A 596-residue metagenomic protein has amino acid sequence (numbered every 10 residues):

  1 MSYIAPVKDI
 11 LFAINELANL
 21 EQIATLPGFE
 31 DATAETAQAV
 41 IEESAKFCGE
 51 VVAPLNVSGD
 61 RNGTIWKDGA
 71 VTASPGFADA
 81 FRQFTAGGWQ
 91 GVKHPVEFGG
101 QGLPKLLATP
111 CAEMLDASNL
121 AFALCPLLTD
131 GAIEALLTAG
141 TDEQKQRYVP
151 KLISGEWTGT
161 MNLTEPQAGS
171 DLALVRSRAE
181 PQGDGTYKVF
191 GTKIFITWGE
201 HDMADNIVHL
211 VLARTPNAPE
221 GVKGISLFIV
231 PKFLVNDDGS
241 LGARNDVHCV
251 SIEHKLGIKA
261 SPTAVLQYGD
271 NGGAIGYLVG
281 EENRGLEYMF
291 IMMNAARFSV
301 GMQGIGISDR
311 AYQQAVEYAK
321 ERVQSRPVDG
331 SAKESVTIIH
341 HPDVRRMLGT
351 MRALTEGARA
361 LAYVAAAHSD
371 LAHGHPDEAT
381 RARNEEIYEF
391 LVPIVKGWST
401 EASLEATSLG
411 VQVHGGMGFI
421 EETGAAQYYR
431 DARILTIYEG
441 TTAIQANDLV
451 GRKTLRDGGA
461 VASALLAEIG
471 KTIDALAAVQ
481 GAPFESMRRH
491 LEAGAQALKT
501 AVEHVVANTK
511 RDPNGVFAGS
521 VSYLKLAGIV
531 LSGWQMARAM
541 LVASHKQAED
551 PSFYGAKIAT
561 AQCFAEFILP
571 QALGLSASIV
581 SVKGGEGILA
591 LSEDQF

Functional and structural regions predicted by a protein language model:
M1-A123, R147, S578-F596: Amphipathic, small/basic residue-rich leader segments at the start of a protein or domain
M1-A24, A274-N283, Q314, K320-E321 (+1 more regions): Acidic, low-complexity proline/glycine-rich segments
I4, P181, I258, V364 (+2 more regions): Alpha-helix capping/hinge segments and adjacent helical runs
G28-D31, R61-A73, R284-S299, Q313-R352 (+4 more regions): Glycine-rich cofactor-pocket loops
F77, L128-T129, G140-Q182, A366-E385 (+3 more regions): Internal maturation/activation junctions in enzymes
T186-R244: A short core secondary-structure module
F195-T197, L234-V250, K255, P262-A296 (+2 more regions): A glycine-rich, basic-preceded beta-loop-alpha segment at the flavin cofactor/substrate interface of flavin-utilizing
R456, T472-F596: C-terminal amphipathic alpha-helical interaction region
